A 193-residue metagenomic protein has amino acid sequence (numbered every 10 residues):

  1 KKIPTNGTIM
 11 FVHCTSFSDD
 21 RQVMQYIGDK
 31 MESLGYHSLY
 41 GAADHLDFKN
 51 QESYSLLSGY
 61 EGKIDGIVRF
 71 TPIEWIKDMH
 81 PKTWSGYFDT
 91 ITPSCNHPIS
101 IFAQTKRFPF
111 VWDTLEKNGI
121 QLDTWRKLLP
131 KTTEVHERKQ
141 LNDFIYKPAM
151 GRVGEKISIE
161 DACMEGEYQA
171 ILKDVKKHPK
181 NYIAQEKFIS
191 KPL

Functional and structural regions predicted by a protein language model:
K1-L193: Domain-scale recognition of functional cores that engage charged ligands
